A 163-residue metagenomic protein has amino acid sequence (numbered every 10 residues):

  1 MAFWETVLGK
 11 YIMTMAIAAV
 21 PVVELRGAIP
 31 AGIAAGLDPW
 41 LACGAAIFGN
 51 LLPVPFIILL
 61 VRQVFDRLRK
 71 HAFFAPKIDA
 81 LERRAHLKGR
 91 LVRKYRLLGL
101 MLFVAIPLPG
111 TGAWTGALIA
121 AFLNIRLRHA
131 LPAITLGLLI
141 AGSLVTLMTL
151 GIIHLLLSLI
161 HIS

Functional and structural regions predicted by a protein language model:
M1-V7: Histidine-/acidic- and/or cysteine-rich, low-complexity loops and terminal segments associated with membrane
V7-L51, L59-L60, R90-T146: Hydrophobic alpha-helical membrane segments of integral membrane proteins
I33, V61-F65, R69, A120 (+3 more regions): Membrane-water interface at transmembrane helix exits
L41-C43, P55, A72, E82 (+3 more regions): Generic alpha-helical propensity signal that fires on short helical segments and nearby coil/disordered stretches
L52-V92: Helix-adjacent hinge/juxtasegments
R67, D79-H86, W114, H129-A141 (+1 more regions): Hydrophobic transmembrane alpha-helix bundles
I160-S163: Conserved small/polar residues in nucleotide/adenosyl-binding loops
